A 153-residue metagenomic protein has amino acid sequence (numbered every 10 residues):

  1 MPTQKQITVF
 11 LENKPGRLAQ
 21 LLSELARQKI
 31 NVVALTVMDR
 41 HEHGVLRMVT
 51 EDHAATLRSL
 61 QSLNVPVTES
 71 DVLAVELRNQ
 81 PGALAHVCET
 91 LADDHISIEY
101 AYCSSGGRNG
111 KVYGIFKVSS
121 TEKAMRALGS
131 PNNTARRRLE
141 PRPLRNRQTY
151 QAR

Functional and structural regions predicted by a protein language model:
M1-R153: A conserved regulatory-domain signal marking ACT and ACT-like small-molecule sensing domains and adjacent regulatory
